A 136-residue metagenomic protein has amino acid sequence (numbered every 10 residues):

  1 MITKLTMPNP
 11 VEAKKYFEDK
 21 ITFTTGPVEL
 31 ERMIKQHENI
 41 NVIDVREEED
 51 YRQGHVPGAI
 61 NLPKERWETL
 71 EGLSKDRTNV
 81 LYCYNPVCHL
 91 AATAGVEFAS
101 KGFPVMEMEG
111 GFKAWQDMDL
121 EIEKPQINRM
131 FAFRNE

Functional and structural regions predicted by a protein language model:
M1-N41, E48-D50, K124-E136: Flexible, polar/low-complexity N-terminal or interdomain linker segments that lie immediately upstream of folded
H37-V42, P57-G58, T78: Short active-site oxyanion
V42, A59-N61, V105-E107: Conserved beta-strand scaffold positions in the cores of enzyme catalytic domains, especially in NTP/NDP-utilizing
H55-P57, K101: Short, structured coil segments at secondary-structure junctions
I60, T78, I122-Q126: Short, hinge-like loop/turn segments at secondary-structure boundaries
I60-E68: Glycine-rich, highly charged phosphate/nucleotide-binding loops
E68, L73-Q116: Catalytic cysteine-centered active loop of the rhodanese-like fold, especially the PTP/DSP P-loop
M106-E136: A generic hydrophobic-segment detector
